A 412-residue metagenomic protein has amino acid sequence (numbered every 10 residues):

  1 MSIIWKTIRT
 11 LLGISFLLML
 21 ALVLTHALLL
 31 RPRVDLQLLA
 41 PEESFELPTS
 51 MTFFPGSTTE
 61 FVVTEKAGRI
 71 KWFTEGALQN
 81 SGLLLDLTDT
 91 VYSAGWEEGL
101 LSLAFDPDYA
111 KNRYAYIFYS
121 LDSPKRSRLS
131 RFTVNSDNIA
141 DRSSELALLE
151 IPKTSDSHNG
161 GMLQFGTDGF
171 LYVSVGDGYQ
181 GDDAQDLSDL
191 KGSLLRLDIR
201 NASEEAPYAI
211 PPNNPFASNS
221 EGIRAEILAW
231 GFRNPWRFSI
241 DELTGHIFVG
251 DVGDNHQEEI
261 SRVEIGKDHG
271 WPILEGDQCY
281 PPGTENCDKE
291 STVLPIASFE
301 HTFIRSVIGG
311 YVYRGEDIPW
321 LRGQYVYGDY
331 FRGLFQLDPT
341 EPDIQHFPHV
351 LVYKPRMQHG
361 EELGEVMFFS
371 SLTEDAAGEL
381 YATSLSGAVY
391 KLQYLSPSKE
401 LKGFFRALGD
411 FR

Functional and structural regions predicted by a protein language model:
M1-L17: N-terminal Sec-pathway targeting helices
V23-D182, R237-G253, F303-P342, D375-P397: Acidic, Gly/Ser/Thr-rich repeat motifs that build Ca2+-stabilized beta-propeller blades
L29-E43, L78-A94, T133-T154, L190-N234 (+3 more regions): Blade-edge beta-strand/turn elements of extracellular beta-propeller and related beta-sheet repeat scaffolds
T74, A206, S261-R262, H269-G270 (+2 more regions): Extended hydrophobic/aromatic segments used for targeting, binding, or gating
S188-A202, S261-P281, S398-F404, L408: Predominantly five- to eight-bladed beta-propeller fold
L190-K191, G245-F248, H256-R262, K267 (+3 more regions): Sequence-structural signature of mature extracellular/luminal beta-sheet repeat domains, prominently beta-propellers
A225-I265: Acidic, glycine-rich loop-and-beta core segments that form the ion-binding/anion-interacting portion of active sites
G250-D254, V263, K267-G270, L274-Y311 (+2 more regions): Extracellular protease catalytic domains of secreted zymogens
